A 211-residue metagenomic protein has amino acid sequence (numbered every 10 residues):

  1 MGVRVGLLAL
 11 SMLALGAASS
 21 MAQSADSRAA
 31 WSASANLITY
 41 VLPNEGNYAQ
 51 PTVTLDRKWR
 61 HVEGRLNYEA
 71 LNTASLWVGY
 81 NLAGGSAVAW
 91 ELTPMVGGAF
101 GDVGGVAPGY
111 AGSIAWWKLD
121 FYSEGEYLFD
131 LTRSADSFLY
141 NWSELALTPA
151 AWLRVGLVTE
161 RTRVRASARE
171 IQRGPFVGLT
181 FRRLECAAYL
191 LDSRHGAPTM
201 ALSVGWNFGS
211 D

Functional and structural regions predicted by a protein language model:
M1-A29, G209-D211: Cleavable N-terminal export/targeting peptides
V5, A9, A17-S19, V88 (+4 more regions): Polar low-complexity intrinsically disordered regions enriched in Ser/Thr and small residues
R28-S32, G46: Onset of an N-terminal alpha helix
W31-V41, V53, K58-A70, L76 (+5 more regions): Transmembrane beta-strand segments that form the barrel wall of outer-membrane beta-barrel proteins
Y40-N44, S134-A135, R165-A168: Short, solvent-exposed secondary-structure boundary motifs
N47-K58, T73-T93, V106-S123, S137-P149 (+3 more regions): Feature captures outer-membrane beta-barrel proteins of Gram-negative bacteria and organelles
D102-G104: N-terminal non-globular leader segments, chiefly Sec-dependent signal peptides
R133-A146, G156-E160, V164: A mid-sequence, solvent-exposed acidic-amphipathic segment
